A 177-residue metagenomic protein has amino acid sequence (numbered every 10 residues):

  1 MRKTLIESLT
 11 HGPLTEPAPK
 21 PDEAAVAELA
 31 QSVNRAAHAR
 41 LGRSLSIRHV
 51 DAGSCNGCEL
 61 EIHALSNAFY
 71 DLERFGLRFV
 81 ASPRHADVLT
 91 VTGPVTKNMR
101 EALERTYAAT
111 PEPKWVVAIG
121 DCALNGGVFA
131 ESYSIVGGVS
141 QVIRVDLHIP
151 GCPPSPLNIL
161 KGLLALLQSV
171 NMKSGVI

Functional and structural regions predicted by a protein language model:
M1-G53, A64, F69-L72, V80 (+4 more regions): Iron-sulfur (Fe-S) cluster-binding modules
G53, P94-T96, C122, P154: Short glycine-rich anion-binding loops that position phosphate/pyrophosphate groups of nucleotides and phosphorylated
E59-L60, G126-E131, L160-G162: Short acidic, glycine/serine/threonine-rich loops at helix termini
G76-H85: Short acidic low-complexity segments
D87-V88, W115: Structural motif
A102-V117: A short, gly/pro- and small-residue-rich
L124-S140: Glycine-rich, charge-decorated loop segments at or immediately adjacent to ligand/cofactor-binding or catalytic sites
